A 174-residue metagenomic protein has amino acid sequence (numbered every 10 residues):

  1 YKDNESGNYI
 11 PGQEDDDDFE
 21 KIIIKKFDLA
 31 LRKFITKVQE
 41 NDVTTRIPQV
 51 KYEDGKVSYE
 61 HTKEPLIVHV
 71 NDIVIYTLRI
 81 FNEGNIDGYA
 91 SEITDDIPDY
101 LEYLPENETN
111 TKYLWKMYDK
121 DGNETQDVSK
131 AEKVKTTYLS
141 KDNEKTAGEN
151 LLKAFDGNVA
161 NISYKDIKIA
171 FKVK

Functional and structural regions predicted by a protein language model:
Y1-K174: Exported/extracytosolic protein signature
